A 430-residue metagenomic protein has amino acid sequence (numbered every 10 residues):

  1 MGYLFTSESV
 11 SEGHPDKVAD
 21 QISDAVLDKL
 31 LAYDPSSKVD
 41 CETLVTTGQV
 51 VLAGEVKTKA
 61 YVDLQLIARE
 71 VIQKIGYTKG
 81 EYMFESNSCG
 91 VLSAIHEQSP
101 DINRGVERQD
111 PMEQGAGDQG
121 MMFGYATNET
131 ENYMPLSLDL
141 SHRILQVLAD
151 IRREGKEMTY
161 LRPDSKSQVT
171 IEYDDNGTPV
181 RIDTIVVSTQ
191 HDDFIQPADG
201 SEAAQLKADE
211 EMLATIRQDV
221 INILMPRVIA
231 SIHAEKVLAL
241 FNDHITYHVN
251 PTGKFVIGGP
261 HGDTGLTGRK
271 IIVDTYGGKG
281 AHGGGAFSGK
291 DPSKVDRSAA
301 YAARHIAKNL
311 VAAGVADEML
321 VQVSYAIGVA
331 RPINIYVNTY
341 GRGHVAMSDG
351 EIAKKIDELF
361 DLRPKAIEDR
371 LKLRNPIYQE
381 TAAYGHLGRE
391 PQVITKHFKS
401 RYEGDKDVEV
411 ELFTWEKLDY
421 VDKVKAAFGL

Functional and structural regions predicted by a protein language model:
M1, T46-T47, T127-N128, Q190-D193 (+1 more regions): Short connector loops/turns at beta-strand edges and beta->alpha or beta->beta junctions
M1-D40, V45, V421, A427-L430: N-terminal, positively charged regions that mediate nucleic acid binding
T6, L66, Q73-Y77, E81-I257 (+3 more regions): Glycine-rich, mobile lid/loop segments that gate access to catalytic sites or pores
E8-V10, H14-A19, G115-T130, V256-A281 (+2 more regions): Conserved phosphate/anionic-ligand binding catalytic regions in large, soluble enzymes, centered on
E12-L31, E129-L148, K290-G314: Alpha-helical support elements that line or immediately flank enzyme active sites and cofactor-binding pockets
D40-T58, I327-R331: Short, charge-patterned binding micro-sites
T46, A316-E318, Y325-L430: Internal helix-turn-beta structural module
R269-I271, Y276-L320, R331-N338: C-terminal catalytic subdomain
